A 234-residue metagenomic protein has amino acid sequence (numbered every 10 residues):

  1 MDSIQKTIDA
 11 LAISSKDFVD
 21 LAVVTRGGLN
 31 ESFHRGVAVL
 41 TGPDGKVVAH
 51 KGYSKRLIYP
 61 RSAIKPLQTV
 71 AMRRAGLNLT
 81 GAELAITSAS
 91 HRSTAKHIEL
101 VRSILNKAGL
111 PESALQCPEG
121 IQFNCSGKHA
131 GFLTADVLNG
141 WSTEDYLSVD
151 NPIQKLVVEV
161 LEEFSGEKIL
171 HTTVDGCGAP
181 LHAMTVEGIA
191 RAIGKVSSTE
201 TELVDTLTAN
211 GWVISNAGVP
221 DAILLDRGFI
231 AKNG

Functional and structural regions predicted by a protein language model:
M1-S15, A82-A179, V186, A192-K195: Active-site-adjacent helix/loop patches that line small-molecule binding or acyl-intermediate pockets
D2-K55: Beta-lactamase-like hydrolase cores
G27-N30, Q122, F229-A231: Short Gly/Pro-enriched turn/cap motifs at secondary-structure boundaries
G36-V39, P66-R74, G131-A135, A190-G194: Contiguous, well-ordered alpha-helical segments that form the cores/surfaces of helical PPI scaffolds
V48-K55, L79-A89: Glycine-/proline-rich flexible loop or hinge segments
L57-I64, D175-C177: Active-site nucleophile and cofactor-binding loops and adjacent substrate-binding regions of central metabolic enzymes
P60-L77, K96: Active-site SXXK
T201-G234: Conserved SxxK-family serine transpeptidase/carboxypeptidase catalytic domain of penicillin-binding proteins
